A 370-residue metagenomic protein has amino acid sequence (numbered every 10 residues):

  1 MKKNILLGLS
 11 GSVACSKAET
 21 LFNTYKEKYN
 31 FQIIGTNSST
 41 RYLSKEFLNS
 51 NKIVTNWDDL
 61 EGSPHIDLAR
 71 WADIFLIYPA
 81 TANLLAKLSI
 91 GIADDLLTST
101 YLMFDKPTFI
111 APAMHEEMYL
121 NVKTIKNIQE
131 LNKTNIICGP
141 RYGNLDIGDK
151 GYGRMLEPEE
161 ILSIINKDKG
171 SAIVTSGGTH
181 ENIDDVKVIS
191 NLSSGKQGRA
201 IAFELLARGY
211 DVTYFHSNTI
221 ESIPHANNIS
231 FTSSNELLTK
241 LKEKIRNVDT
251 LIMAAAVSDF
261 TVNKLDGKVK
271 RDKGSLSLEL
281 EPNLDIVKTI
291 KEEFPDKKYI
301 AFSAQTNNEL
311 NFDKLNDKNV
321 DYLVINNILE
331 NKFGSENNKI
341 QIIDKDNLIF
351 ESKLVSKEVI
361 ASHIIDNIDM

Functional and structural regions predicted by a protein language model:
M1-M370: A cross-family phosphate/adenosyl-ligand binding-site feature
